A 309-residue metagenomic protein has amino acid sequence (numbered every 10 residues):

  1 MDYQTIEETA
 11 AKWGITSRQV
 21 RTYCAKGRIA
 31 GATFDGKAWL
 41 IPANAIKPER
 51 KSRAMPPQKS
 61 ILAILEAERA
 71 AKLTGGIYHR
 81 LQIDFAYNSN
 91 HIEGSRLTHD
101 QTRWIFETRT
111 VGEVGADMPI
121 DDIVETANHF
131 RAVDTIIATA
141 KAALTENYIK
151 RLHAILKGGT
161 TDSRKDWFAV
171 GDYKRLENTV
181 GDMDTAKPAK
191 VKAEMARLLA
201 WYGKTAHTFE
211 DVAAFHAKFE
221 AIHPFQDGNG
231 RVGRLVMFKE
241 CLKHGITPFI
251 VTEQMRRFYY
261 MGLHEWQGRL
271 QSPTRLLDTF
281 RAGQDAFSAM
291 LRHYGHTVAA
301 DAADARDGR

Functional and structural regions predicted by a protein language model:
M1-W13, S17-T22, K26-R28, F34 (+1 more regions): FIC/Doc superfamily catalytic core
A38-W39: Short, basic, alpha-helical segments at the C-terminal edge of helix-turn-helix-like DNA-binding modules
